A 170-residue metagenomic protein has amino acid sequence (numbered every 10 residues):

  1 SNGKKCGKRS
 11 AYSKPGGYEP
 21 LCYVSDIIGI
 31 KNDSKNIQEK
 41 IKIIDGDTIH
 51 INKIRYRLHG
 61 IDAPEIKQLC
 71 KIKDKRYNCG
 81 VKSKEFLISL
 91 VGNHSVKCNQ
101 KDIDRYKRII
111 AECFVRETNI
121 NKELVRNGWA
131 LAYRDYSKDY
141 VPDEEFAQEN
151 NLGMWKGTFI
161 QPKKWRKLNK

Functional and structural regions predicted by a protein language model:
S1-K170: Small beta-barrel nucleic-acid-binding modules, primarily SNase/OB-fold domains and secondarily Tudor-like barrels
